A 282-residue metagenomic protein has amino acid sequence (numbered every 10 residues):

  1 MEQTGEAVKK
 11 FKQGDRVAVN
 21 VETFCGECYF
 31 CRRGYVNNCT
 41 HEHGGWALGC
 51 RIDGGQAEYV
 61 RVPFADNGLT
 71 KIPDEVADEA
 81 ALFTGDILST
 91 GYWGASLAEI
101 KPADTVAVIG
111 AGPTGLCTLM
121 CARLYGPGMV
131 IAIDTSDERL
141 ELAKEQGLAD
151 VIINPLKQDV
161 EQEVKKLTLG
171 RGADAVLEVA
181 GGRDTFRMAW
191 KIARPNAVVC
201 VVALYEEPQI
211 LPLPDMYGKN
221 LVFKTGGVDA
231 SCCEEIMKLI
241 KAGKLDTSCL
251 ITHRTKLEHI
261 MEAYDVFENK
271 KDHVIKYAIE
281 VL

Functional and structural regions predicted by a protein language model:
M1-R32, D53, P73-E75: Glycine-rich beta-strand-centered segment in the early N-terminal region that forms part of a ligand/cofactor-binding
A18-V19, A107, C200: Hydrophobic beta-strand signal
G26-I109: NAD(P)H dinucleotide-binding glycine-rich loop of Rossmann-like/cofactor-binding domains, especially the beta1-alpha1
K71-Q158, Q162: Mid-domain Rossmann-like dinucleotide-binding core that forms the NAD(H)/NADP(H) cofactor-binding site
P127, K144, D150, G182-K244 (+1 more regions): Glycine-rich phosphate-binding loop and adjacent beta-alpha segment of Rossmann(oid) nucleotide-cofactor-binding
Q158, E163-K166, A175, R187-K191 (+2 more regions): C-terminal hydrophobic helical "lid"/dimerization subdomain of Rossmann-like NAD(P)H-dependent oxidoreductases
